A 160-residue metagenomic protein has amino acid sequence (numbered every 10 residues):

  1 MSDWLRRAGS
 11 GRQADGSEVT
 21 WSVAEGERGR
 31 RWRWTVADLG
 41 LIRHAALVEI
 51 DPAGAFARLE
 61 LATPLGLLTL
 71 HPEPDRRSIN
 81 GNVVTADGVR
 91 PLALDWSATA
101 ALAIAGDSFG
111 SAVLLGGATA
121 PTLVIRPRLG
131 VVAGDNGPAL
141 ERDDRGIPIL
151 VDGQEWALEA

Functional and structural regions predicted by a protein language model:
M1-D51: N-terminal ordered "arm"
M1-E18, T69-L150: Solvent-exposed helix/loop surface patches that form functional interfaces
S17-S22, H44-L47, G66-L70, P138 (+1 more regions): A structural detector for short beta-strand units
D38-T85: Hydrophobic/aromatic-rich structural module bridging two neighboring secondary-structure elements via a short loop
P148, Q154-A160: Acidic/glycine-rich beta-solenoid
